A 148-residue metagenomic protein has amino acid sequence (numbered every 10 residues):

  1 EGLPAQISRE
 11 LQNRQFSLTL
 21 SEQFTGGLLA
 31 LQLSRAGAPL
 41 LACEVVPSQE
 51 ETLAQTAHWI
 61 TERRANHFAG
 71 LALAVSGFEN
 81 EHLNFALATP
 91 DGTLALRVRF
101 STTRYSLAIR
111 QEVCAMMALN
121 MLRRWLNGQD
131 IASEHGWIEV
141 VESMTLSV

Functional and structural regions predicted by a protein language model:
E1-V148: Short alpha-helical segments enriched in small residues
